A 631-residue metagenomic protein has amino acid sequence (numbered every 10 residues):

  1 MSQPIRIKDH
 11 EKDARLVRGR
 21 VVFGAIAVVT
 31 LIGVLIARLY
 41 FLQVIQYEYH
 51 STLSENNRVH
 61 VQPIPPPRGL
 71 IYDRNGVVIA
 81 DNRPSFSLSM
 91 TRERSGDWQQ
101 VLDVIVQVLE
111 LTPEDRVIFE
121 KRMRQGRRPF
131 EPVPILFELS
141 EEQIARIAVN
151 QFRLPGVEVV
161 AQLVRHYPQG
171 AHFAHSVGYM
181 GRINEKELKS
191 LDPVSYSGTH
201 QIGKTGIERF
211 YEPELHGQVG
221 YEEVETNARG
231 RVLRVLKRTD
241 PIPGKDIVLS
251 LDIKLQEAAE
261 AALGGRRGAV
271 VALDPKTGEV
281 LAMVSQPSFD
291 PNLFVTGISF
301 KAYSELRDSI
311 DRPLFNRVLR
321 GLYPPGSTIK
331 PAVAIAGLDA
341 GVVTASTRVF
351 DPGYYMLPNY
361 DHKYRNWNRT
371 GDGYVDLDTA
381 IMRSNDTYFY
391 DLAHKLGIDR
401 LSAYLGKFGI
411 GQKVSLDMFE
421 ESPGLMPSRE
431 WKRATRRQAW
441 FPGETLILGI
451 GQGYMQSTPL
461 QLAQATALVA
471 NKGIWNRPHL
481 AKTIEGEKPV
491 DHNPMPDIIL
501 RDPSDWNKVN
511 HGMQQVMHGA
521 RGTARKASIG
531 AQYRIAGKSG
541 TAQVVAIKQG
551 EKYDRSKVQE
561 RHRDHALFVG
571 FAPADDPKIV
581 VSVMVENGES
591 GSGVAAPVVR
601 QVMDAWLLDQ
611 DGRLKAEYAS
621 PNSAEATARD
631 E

Functional and structural regions predicted by a protein language model:
M1-F300, L322, V342-A345, F350 (+6 more regions): Periplasmic/cell-envelope proteins involved in peptidoglycan metabolism and beta-lactam response
S2-K8, A80, T226-L236, K276-T328 (+3 more regions): Beta-lactam-recognizing serine transpeptidase/beta-lactamase-like catalytic domain environment
